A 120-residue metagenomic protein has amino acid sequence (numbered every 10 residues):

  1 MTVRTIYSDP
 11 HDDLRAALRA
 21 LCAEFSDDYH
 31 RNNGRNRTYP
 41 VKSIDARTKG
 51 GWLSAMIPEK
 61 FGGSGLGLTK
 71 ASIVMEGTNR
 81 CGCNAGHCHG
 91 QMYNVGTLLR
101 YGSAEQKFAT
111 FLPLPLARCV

Functional and structural regions predicted by a protein language model:
M1-L14: Intrinsic disorder at enzyme termini
S8, A16, A20, Y29-N32 (+1 more regions): A generic N-terminal leader/anchor concept
D13, A17-A20, K42, I73: Generic alpha-helical secondary structure signal
A17-L21, P113-L116: Alpha-helical scaffold segments in carbohydrate-active enzymes
S26-V120: Glycine-rich flavin
